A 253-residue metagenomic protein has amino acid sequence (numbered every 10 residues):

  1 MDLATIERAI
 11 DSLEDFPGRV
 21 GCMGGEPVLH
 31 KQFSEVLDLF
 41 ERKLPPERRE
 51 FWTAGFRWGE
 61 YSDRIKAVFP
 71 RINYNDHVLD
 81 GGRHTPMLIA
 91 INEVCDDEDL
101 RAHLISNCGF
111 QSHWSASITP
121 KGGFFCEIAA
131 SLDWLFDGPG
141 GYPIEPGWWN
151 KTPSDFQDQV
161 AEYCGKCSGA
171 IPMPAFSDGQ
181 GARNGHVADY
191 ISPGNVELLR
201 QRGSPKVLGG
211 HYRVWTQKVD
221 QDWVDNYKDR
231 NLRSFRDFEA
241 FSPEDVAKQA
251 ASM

Functional and structural regions predicted by a protein language model:
M1-C108, S112: Conserved glycine-rich "GG(E/T)P / GGGxP" loop and the immediately following alpha-helix in the radical SAM core
M1-F51, G185-V214, V219-D222, Y227-M253: Conserved alpha-helical substructure of the radical SAM core
F51, R57, D133, G141 (+3 more regions): Residues in intrinsically disordered, low-complexity segments of regulatory proteins
A54, E60, A116, F136 (+3 more regions): Intrinsic disorder/low-complexity segments enriched in polar/charged and small flexible residues
W58-Y61, Y74, W134, Y142 (+4 more regions): Sequence-level detector for tyrosine residue identity
N73-N75, N92, N107, N150 (+4 more regions): Detector for Asparagine
D99-V196, S204-P205: Accessory C-terminal segments flanking Radical SAM cores
